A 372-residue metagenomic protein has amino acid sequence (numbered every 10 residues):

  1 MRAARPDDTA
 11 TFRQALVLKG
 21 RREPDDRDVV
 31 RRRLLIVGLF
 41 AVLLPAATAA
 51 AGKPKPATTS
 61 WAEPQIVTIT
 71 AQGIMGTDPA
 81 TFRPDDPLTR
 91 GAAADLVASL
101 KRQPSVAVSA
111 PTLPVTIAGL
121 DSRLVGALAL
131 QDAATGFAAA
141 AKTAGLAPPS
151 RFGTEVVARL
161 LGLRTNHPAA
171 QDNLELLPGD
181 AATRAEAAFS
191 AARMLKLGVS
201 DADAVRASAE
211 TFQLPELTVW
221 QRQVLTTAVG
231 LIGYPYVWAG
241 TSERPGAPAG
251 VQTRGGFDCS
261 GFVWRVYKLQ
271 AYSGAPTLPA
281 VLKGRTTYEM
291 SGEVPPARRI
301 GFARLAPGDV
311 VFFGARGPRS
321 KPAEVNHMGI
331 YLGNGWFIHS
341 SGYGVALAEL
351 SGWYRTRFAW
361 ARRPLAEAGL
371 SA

Functional and structural regions predicted by a protein language model:
L34-I36, A93, L120, A187: N-terminal export leaders
V37-P45: Bacterial N-terminal signal peptides
A49-E63, M75-R90, A98-V156, T165-R184 (+2 more regions): Feature responds to low-complexity, polar/acidic, surface-exposed segments characteristic of secreted/exported proteins
T70-I74, A98-S105, V125-A133, R159-L163 (+5 more regions): Sec-exported extracytoplasmic/periplasmic mature domains
A92, G308-D309: Structural motif
A187, R193, P279-E289, R298-A303 (+1 more regions): Aromatic- and glycine-rich peptidoglycan recognition patches
K196-Y236, R357-A372: Non-catalytic ligand/cofactor/substrate-binding and regulatory segments of enzyme domains
V237-P307, P318: Catalytic cysteine-centered active-site loop
